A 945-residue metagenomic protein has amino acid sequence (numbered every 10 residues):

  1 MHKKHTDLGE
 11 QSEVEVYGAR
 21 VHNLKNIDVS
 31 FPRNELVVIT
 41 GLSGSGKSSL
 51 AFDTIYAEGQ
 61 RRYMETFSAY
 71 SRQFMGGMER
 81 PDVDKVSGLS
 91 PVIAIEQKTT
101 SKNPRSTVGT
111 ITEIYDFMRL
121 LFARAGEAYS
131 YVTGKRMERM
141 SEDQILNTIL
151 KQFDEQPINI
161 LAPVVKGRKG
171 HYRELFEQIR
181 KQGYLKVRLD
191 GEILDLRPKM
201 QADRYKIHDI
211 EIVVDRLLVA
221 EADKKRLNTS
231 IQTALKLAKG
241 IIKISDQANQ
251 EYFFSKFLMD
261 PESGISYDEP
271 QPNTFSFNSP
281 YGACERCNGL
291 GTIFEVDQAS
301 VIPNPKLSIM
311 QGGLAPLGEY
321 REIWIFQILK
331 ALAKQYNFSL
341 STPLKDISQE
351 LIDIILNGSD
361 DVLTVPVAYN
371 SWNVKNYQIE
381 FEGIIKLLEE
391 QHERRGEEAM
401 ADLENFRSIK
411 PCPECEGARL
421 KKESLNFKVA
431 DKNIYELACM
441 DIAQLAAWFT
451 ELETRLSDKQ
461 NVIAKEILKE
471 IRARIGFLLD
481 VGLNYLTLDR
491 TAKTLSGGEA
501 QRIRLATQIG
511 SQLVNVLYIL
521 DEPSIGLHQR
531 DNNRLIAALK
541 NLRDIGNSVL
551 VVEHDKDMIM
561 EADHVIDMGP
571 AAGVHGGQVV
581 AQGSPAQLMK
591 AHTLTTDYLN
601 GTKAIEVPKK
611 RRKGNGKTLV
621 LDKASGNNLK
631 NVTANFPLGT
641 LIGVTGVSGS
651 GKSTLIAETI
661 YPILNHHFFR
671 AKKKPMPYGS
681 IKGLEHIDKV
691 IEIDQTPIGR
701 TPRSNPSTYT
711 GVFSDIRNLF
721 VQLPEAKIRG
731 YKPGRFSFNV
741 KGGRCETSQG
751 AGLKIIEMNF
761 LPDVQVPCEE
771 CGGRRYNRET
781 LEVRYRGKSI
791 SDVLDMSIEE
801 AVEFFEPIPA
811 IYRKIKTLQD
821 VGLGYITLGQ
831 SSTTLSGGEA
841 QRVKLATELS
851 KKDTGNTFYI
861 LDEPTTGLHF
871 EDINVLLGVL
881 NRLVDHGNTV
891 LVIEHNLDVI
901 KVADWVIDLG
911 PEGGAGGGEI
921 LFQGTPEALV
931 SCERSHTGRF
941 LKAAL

Functional and structural regions predicted by a protein language model:
M1-L945: Conserved phosphate-binding elements of NTP-dependent enzyme cores
